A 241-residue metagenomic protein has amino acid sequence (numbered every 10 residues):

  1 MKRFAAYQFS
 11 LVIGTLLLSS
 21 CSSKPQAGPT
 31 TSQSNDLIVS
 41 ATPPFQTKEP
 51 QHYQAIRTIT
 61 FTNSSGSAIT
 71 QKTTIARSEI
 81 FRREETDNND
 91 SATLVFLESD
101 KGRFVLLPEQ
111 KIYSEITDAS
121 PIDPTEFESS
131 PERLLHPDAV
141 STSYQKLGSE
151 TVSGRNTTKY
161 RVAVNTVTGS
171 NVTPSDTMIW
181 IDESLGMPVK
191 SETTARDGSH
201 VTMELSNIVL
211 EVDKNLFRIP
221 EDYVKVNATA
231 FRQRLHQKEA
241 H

Functional and structural regions predicted by a protein language model:
M1-S10: Bacterial N-terminal signal peptides that target proteins for export
F9-L17: Hydrophobic helical h-region of N-terminal Sec-dependent signal peptides in bacterial secretory/periplasmic proteins
L17-F81, V212-H241: N-terminal leader/targeting segments and the immediate start of mature chains
L37, Q46-K48, D100-T158, V162-V167 (+2 more regions): Flexible, processing/modification-adjacent segments and terminal tails in exported/periplasmic/extracellular proteins
K48-I56, S78-E84, S153-R161, L185-S191: Short, hydrophobic/aromatic-rich segments at coil-to-beta transitions
G66-I69, F96-E98, N171-P174: Short glycine/proline-enriched turns and hinge-like loops at secondary-structure junctions
T74-S129, T193-L205: An acidic-aromatic
N89, N156-Y223: Gly/Pro-enriched, hydrophobic low-complexity segments that function as extracytoplasmic propeptides/linkers
